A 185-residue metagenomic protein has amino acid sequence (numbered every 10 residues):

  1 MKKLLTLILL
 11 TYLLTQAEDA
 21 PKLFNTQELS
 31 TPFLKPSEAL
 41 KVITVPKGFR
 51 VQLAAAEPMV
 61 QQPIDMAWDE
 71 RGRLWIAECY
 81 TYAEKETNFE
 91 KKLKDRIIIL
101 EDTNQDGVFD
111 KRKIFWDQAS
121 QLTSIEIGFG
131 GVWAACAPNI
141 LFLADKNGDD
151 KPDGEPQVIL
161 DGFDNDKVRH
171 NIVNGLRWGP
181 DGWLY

Functional and structural regions predicted by a protein language model:
K2-L7: Sec-dependent signal peptide recognition, specifically the positively charged N-region followed immediately by
I8-A17: Hydrophobic h-region of N-terminal signal peptides that target proteins for export in Gram-negative bacteria
Q16-Y185: Beta-propeller domains with acidic blade repeats across secreted/periplasmic ectodomains and cytosolic WD/CNH propellers
